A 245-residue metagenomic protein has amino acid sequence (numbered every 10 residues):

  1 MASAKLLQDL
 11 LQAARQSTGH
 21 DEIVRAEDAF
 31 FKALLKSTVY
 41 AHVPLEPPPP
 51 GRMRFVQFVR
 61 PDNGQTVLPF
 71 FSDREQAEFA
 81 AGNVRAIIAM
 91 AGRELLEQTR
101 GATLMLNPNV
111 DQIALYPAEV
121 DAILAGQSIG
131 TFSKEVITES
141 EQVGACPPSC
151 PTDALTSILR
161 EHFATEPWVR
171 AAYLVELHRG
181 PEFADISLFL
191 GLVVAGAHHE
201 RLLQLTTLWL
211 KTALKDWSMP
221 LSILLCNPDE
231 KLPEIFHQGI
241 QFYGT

Functional and structural regions predicted by a protein language model:
M1-T245: An interfacial alpha-helical scaffold signature
